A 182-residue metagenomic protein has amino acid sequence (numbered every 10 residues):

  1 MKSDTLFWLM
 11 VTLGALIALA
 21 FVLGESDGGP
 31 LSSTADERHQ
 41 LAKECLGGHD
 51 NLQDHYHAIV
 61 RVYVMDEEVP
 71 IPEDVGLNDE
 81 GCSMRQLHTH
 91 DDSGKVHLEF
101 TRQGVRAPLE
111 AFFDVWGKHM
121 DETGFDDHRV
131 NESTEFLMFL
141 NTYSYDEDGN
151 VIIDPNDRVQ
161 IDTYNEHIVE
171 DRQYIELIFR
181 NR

Functional and structural regions predicted by a protein language model:
K2-R182: Ubiquitin-like/PB1-type beta-grasp interaction modules and other compact soluble beta-rich domains
